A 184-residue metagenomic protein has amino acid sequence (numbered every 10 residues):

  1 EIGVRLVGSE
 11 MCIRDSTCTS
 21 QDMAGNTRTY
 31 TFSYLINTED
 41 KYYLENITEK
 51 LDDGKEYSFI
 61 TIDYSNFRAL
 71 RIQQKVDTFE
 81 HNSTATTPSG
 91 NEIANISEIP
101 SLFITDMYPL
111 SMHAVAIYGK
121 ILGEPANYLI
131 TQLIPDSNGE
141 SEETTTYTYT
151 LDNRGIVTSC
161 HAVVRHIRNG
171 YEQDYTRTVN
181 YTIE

Functional and structural regions predicted by a protein language model:
E1-G8, C12-D15: Single conserved hydrophobic/aromatic residue that forms the stacking wall/gate of nucleotide- or nucleobase-binding
S9-E10, G25-Y34, G54-I62, D77-N91 (+2 more regions): A structural detector for short beta-strand units
E10, Y34-E39, S65-N66, Y149-T158: A short, structured loop/turn motif at beta-sheet edges
T17-A24, R28-T31, E45-D53, R71-T78 (+2 more regions): Beta-turn initiation residues at beta-strand->coil junctions
Q21, K50, D63, P135 (+2 more regions): Hydrophobic alpha-helical segments, especially N-terminal targeting/anchoring helices
I47-L122: Short helix-loop boundary/capping segments
G119-G123, N138-E184: Hydrophilic extracytoplasmic domains
